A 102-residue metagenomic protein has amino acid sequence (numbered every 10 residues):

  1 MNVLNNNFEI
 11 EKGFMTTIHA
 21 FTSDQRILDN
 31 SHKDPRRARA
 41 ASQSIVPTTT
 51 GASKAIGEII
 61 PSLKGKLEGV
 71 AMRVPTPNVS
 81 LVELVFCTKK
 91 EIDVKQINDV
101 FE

Functional and structural regions predicted by a protein language model:
N2-E102: Active-site-lining helix/loop region of Rossmann-like oxidoreductase modules
